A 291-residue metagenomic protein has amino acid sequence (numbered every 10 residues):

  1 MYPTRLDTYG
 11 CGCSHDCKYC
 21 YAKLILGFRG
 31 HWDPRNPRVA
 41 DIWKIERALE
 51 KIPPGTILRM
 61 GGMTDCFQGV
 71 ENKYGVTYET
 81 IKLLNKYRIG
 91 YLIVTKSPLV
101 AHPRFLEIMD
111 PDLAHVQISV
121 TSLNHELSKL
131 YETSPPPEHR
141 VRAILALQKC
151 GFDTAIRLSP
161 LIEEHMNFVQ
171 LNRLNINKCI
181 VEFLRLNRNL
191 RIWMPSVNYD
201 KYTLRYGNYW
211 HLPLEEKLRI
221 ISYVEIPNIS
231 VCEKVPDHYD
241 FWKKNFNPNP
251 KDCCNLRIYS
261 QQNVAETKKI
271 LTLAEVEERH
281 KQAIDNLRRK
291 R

Functional and structural regions predicted by a protein language model:
M1-H115, L123-L127, P137, K149: Conserved Radical SAM active-site core
T4, L58-M60, Y91-I93, V116-I118 (+3 more regions): Hydrophobic faces of well-ordered beta-strands that scaffold small-molecule active sites in alpha/beta enzyme cores
K44-A48, V76-T80, F105, H139-I144 (+2 more regions): A general structural detector for well-ordered alpha-helical segments in enzyme core domains, enriched
M63-D65, K96-P98, S119-L123, S159-E163 (+2 more regions): Active-site beta-loop-alpha junctions enriched in small/polar residues
N85, L106-D110, V141-G151, I221-N228: Surface-exposed amphipathic alpha-helices with a cationic face
D110-V116, L174-C179: Glycine-enriched alpha-helix->loop->beta-strand junction motifs that scaffold or abut catalytic
E132-T133, A143-M166, G207: Conserved strand-turn element in the central/C-terminal portion of the radical SAM core barrel that lines
M166-R291: Auxiliary Fe-S-binding modules of radical SAM enzymes
